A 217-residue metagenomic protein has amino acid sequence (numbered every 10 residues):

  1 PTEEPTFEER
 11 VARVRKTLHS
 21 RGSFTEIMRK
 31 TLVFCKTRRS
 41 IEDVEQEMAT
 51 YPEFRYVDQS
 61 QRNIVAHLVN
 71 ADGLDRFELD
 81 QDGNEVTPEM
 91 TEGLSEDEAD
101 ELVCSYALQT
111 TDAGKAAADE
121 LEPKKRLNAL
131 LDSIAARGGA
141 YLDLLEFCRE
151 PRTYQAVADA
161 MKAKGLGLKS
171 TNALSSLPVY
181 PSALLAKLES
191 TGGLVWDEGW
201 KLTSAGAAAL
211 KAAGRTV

Functional and structural regions predicted by a protein language model:
P1-E53, N128-A173: Short amphipathic alpha-helical interface segments
P1-T17, D72-A136: Long, low-complexity, charged/polar intrinsically disordered regions in eukaryotic proteins
F7, Q61, P123-L127, Y154 (+1 more regions): Short amphipathic alpha-helical segments that mediate assembly, nucleic-acid/protein binding, or membrane association
C35, L68, L121, C148-P151 (+1 more regions): Generic structural signal for hydrophobic core residues of well-folded globular domains
V44-Q59, D82-E96: A cross-kingdom feature marking solvent-exposed beta-strand/loop segments within repeated, beta-rich binding/scaffold
E53-Q81, K169-T191: Short amphipathic alpha-helical interaction segments
D159-A160, S176-V217: Alpha-helical oligomerization segments
